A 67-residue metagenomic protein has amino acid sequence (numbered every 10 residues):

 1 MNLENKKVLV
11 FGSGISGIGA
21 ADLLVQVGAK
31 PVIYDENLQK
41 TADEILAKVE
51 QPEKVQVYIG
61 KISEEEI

Functional and structural regions predicted by a protein language model:
M1-I67: N-terminal leader/targeting and accessory segments in enzymes
